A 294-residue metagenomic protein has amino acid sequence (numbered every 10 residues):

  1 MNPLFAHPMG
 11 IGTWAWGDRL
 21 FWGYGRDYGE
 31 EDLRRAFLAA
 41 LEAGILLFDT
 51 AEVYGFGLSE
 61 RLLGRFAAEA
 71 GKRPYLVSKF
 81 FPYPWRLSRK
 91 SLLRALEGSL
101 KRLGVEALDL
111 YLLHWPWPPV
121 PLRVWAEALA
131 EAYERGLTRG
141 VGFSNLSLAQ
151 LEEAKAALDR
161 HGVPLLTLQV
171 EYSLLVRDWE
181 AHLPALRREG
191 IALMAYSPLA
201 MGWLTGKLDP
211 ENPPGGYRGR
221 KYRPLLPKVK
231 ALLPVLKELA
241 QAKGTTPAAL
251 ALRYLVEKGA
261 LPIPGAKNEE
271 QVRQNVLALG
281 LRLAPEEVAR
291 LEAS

Functional and structural regions predicted by a protein language model:
M1-P74: N-terminal binding-site loop/beta-alpha segment at the start of enzyme catalytic domains that lines or forms
P3-F5, G64-R73, E97-G104, A130-Y133 (+2 more regions): Acidic (Asp/Glu)-rich catalytic clusters
D18-E31, F80-K90, H114-V120: Active-site mouth loops of central-metabolism enzymes
R26-A40, L87-L103, L122, L151-K155: Short, acidic/polar
A51-E60, Y83-R89, W117-P121, A149 (+1 more regions): Acidic-and-aromatic substrate-binding clefts and catalytic sites of carbohydrate-active enzymes
R73-W85, L110-L113, Q169-Y172: A short, structured active-site edge motif that brings together acidic residues
L103-P119: Active-site groove signature of glycoside hydrolases
P116-S294: Beta/alpha (TIM)-barrel catalytic core signal, keyed to glycine-rich beta->alpha loops juxtaposed to Asp/Glu that bind
